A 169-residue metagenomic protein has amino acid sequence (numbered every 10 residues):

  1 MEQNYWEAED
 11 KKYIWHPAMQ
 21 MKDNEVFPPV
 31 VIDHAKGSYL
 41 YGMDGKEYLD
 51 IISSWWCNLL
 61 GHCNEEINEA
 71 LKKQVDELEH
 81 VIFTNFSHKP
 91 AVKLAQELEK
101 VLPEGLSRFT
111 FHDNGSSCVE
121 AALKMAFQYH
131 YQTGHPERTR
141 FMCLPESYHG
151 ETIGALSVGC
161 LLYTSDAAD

Functional and structural regions predicted by a protein language model:
M1-K36, F86: Active-site-adjacent loop/helix segments that line or gate small-molecule/cofactor pockets in enzymes
P29-I51: Active-site and channel-lining beta-strand-loop segments that bind or position nucleotide-derived/phosphorylated
G37-Y39, R108, R140: Conserved beta-strand and immediately adjacent loop positions that scaffold enzyme active sites
E47-P136: Glycine-rich loop-to-alpha-helix module at the N-terminal edge of alpha/beta enzyme cores
S116, Y148-I153: Conserved A3 ("GATE") glycine/threonine-rich loop of ANL adenylate-forming enzymes
A121-K124, E151-V158: Short acidic, glycine/serine/threonine-rich loops at helix termini
Y129-H149: Conserved PLP-anchoring active-site segment centered on the Schiff-base-forming lysine
Y163-D169: Conserved small/polar residues in nucleotide/adenosyl-binding loops
